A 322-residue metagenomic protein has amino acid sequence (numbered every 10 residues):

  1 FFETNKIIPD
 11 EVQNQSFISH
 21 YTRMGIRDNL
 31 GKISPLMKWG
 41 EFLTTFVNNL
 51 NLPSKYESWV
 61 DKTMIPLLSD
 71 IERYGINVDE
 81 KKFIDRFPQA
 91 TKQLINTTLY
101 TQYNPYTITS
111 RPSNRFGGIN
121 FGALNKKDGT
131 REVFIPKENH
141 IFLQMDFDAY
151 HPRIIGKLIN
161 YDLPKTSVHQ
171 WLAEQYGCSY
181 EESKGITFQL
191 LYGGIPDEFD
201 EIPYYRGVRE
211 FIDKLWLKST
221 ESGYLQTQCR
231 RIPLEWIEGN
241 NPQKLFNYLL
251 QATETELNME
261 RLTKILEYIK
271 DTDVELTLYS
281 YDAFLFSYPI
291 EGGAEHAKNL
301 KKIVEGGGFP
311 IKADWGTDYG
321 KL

Functional and structural regions predicted by a protein language model:
F1-K55, W59, M64-Y74, G117 (+1 more regions): Helical catalytic core of nucleic-acid polymerases
I7, E80-C178, Q226-I269, D273-P289 (+1 more regions): Acidic, glycine-rich two-metal-ion catalytic cores of nucleic acid-processing enzymes
P66-N77, K81-D85, W315: N-terminal nucleic-acid-engaging modules of covalent nucleotidyltransferase systems
S113, G122, F188, K312-D314: Residues in well-ordered beta-strands of folded domains
I195, L266, G292-A294, Y319: Residue-level signal for secondary-structure boundary sites
T220-S222, E275, I311: Short beta-strand elements
P310-L322: Short proline/glycine- and acidic-rich turn/helix-capping motifs at secondary-structure junctions
